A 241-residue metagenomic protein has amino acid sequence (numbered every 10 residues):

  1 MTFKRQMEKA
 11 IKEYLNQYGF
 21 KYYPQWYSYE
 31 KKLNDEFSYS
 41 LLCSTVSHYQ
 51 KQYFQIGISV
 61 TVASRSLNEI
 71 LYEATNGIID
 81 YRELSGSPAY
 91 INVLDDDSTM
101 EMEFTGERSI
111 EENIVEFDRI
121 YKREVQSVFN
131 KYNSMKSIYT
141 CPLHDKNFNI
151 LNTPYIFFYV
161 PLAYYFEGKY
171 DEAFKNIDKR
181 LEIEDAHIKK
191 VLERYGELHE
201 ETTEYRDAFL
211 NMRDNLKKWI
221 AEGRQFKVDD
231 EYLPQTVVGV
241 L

Functional and structural regions predicted by a protein language model:
M1-Y23: Amphipathic alpha-helical segments
T2-K4, E8, E30-L241: Intrinsically disordered, low-complexity regulatory regions enriched in serine/threonine/proline and acidic residues
G19-L33: A short acidic/basic microdomain associated with nuclease active sites
